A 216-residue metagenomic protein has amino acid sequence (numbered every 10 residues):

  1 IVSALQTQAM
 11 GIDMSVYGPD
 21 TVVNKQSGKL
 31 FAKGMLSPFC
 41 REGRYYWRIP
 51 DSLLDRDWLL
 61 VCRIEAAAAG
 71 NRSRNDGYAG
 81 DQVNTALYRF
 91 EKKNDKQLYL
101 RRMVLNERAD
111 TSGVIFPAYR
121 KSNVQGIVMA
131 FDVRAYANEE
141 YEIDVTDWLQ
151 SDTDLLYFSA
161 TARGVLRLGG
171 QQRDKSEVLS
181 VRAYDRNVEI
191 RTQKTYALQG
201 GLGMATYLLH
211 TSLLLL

Functional and structural regions predicted by a protein language model:
I1-S3: Bacterial N-terminal signal peptides
L5-L216: Auxiliary tRNA-acceptor-end handling modules of aminoacyl-tRNA synthetases
